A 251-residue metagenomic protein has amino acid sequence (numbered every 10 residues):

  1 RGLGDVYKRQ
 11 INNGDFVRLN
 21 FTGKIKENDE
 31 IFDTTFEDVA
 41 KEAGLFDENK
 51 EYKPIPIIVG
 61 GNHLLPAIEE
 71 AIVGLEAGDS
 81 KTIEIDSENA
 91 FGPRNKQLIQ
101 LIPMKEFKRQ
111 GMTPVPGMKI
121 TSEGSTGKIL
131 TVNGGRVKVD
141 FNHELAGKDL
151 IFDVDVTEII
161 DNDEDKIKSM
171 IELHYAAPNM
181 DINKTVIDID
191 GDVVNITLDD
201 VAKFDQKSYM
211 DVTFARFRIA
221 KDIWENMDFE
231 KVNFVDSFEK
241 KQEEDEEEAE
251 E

Functional and structural regions predicted by a protein language model:
R1-Y7: Short, small-residue-biased leader/transition segments that mark boundaries at the very start of proteins
N13-I31, I68, L75-K108, P114-D161: FKBP-type peptidyl-prolyl cis-trans isomerase
E30-F46, L98: Short Gly/aromatic-enriched secondary-structure transition segments
E42-N62: Extracytoplasmic beta-sandwich strand-turn segments characteristic of Greek-key/jelly-roll folds
D163-N179: Short amphipathic alpha-helix segments
P178-T197: Short edge beta-strands and adjacent turn/loop segments
D205-K231: Short, non-transmembrane amphipathic alpha-helical segments
W224-E246: A short amphipathic beta-strand at an alpha->beta junction
